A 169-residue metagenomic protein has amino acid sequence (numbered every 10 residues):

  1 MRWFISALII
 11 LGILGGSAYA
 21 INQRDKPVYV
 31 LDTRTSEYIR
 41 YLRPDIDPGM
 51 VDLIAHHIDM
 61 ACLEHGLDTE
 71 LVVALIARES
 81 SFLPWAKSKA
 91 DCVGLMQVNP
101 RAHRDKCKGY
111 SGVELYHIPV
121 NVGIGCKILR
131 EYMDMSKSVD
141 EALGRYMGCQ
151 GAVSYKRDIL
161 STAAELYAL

Functional and structural regions predicted by a protein language model:
M1-W3: Positively charged n-region of N-terminal signal peptides that target proteins for export
I5-A18: Hydrophobic membrane-insertion alpha-helices, especially the h-region of bacterial N-terminal signal peptides
A20-L169: Catalytic glycan-binding domains that act on GlcNAc-containing polysaccharides
